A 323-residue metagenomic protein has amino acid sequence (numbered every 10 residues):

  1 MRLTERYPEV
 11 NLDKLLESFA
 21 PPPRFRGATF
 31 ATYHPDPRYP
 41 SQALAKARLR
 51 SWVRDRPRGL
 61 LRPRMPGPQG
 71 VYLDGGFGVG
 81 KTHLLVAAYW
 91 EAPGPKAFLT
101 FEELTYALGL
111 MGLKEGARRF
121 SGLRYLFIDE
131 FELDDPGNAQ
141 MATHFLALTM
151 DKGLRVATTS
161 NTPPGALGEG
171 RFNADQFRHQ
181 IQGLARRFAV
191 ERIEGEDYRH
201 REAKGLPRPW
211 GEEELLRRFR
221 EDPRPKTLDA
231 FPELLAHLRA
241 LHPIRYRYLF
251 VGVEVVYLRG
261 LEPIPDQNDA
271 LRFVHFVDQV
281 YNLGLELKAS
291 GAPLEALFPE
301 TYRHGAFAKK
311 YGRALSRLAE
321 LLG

Functional and structural regions predicted by a protein language model:
M1-R62, R186, R192-E194, R199: A short, basic N-terminal segment
V71-L73: Hydrophobic anchor at the beta1->P-loop junction of P-loop NTPases
K81: Conserved lysine of the Walker
L84, A88: Hydrophobic positions on the alpha1 helix immediately C-terminal to the Walker A/P-loop
E91-G122: AAA+/P-loop NTPase substrate/partner-engagement loops
K114-V156: Conserved nucleotide-sensing/catalytic segment adjacent to the nucleotide-binding pocket in NTP-handling enzymes
P223-N282: Conserved helicase/translocase motor-coupling segment
V256-G323: Terminal-proximal interaction/regulatory segments of ATP-powered molecular machines
